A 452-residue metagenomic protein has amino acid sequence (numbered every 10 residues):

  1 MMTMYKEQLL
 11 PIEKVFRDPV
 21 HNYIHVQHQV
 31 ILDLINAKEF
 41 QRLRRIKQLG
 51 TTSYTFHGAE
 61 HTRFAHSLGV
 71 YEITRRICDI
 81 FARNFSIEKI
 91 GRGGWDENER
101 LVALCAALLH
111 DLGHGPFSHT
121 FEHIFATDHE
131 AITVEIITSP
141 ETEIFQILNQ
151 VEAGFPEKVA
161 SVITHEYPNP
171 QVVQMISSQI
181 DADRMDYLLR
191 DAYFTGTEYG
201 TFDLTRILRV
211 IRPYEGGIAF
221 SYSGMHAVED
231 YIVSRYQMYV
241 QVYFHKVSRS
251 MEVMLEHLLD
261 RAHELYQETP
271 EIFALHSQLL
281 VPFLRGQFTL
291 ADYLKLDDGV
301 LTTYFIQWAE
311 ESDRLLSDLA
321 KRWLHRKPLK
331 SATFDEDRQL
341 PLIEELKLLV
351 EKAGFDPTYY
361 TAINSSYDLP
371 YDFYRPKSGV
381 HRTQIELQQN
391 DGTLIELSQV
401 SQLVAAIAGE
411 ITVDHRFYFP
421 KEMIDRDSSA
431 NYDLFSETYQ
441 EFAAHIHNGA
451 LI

Functional and structural regions predicted by a protein language model:
M1-L104, P116-T120, I124-I452: Histidine-centered, transition-metal-coordinating active-site segments
L109, G113-H114: Short active-site segment of divalent metal-dependent hydrolases/proteases that encodes the spacing between
